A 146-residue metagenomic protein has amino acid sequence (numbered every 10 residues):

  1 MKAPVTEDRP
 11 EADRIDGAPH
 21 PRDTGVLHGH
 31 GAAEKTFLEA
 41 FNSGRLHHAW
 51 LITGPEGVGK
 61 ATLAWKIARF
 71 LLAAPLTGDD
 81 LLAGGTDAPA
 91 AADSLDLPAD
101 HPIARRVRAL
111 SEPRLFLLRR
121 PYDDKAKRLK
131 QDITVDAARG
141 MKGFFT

Functional and structural regions predicted by a protein language model:
K2-T146: Clamp-loader machinery-focused feature within the broader ASCE/P-loop NTPase space
